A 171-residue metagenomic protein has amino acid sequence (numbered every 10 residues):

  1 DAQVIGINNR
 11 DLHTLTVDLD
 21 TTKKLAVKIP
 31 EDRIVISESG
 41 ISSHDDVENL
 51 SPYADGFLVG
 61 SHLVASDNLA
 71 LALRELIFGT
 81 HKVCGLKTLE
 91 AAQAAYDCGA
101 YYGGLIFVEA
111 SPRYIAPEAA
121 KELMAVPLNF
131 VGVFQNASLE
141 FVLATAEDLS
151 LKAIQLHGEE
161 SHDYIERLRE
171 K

Functional and structural regions predicted by a protein language model:
D1, T22, S37-V59, V64 (+5 more regions): Catalytic cores of alpha/beta
D1, T22-L25, L105-L168: N-terminal active-site wall of soluble small-molecule enzyme domains
A2-G40: Glycine/small-residue-rich hydrophobic helix-like segments
Q3-G6, I34-I36, G56-L58, T80-K82 (+4 more regions): Structural preference for beta-strand elements that scaffold enzyme active sites
I7-L15, I41, Y53-L73, A100-R113 (+1 more regions): Glycine-rich phosphate-binding active-site loops on the catalytic face of alpha/beta enzymes
L19, K24-K28, S51, L63-H81 (+2 more regions): C-terminal helical cap(s) of enzyme catalytic domains, especially alpha/beta-barrels
L73-V131: N-terminal hydrophobic targeting segments
